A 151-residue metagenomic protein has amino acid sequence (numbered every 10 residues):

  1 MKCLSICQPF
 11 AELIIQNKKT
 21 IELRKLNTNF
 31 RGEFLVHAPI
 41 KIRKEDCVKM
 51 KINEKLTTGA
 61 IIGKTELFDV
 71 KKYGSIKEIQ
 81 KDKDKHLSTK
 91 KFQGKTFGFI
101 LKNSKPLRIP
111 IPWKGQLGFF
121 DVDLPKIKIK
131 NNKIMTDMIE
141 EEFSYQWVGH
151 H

Functional and structural regions predicted by a protein language model:
M1-H151: Structured alpha/beta reader/binder surfaces that contact nucleic acids or chromatin modification marks
